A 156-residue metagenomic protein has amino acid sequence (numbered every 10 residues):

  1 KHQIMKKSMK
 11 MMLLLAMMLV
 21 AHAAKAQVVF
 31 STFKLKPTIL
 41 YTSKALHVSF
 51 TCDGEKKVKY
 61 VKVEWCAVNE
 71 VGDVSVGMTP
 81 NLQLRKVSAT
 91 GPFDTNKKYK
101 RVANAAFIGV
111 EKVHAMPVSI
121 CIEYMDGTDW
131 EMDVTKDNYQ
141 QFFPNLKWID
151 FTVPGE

Functional and structural regions predicted by a protein language model:
K1-S8: Short, Lys/Arg-enriched N-terminal segments with co-localized hydrophobic residues within the first ~10-30 amino acids
S8-V20: Sec-dependent N-terminal signal peptides
V20-A26: Sec/Tat signal peptide C-region and signal peptidase I cleavage site
L40-H47, R101, Y139: Short, solvent-exposed loop/turn segments enriched in Ser/Thr/Gly
S49-E55, N69: Asparagine-centered strand-capping/turn motif at beta-strand->loop junctions
A67-M78: Short aromatic-acidic-glycine turn motif
M78-D129: Short, solvent-exposed, Trp/other aromatic-anchored flexible loops in extracytoplasmic proteins
K112-V113, E123-E156: Acidic, serine/threonine- and proline-rich intrinsically disordered appendage/tail regions
